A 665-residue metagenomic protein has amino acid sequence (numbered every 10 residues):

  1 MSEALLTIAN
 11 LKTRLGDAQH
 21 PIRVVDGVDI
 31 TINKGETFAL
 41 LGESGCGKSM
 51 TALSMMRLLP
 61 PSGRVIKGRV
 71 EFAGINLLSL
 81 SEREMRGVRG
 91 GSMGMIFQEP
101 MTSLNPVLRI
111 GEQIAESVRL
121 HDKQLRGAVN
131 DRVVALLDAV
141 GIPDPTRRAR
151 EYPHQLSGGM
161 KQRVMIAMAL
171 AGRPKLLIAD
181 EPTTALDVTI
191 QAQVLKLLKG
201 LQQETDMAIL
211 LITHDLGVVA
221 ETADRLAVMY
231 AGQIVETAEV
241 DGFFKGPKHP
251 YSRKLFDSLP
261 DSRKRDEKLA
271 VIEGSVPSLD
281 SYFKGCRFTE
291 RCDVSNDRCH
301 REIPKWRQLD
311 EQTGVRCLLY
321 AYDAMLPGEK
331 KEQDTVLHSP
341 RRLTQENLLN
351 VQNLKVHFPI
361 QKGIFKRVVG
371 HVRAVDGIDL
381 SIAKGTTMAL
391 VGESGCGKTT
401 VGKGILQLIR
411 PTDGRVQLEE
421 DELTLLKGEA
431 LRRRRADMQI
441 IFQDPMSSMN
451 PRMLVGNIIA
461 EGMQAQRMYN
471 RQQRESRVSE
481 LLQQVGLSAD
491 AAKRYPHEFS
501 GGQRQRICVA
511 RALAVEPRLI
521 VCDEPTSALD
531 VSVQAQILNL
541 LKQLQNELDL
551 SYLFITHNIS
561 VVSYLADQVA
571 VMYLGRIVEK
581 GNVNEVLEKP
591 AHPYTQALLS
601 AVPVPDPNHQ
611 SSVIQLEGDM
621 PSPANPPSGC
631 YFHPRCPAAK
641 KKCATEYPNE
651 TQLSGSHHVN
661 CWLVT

Functional and structural regions predicted by a protein language model:
A18, E239-N347, Q361, F365 (+1 more regions): Charged, flexible cofactor/metal-binding loops and thiol motifs
R57, R86, I178, P182 (+3 more regions): P-loop NTP-binding/switch modules centered on Walker-like glycine-rich loops
V65-N76, G414-E422: Conserved ABC transporter NBD signature motif
N76, A128-R147, F256, E422 (+2 more regions): Conserved ABC ATPase "signature" region
L77-G94, L120, G242-P247, P277-F283 (+6 more regions): ABC ATPase NBD coupling module
E151-L156, M160, Y495-F499, Q503: Conserved ABC ATPase signature
A171-K175, A514-R518: A short, proline-enriched helix->beta-strand linker immediately N-terminal to the Walker B motif in ABC-type P-loop
